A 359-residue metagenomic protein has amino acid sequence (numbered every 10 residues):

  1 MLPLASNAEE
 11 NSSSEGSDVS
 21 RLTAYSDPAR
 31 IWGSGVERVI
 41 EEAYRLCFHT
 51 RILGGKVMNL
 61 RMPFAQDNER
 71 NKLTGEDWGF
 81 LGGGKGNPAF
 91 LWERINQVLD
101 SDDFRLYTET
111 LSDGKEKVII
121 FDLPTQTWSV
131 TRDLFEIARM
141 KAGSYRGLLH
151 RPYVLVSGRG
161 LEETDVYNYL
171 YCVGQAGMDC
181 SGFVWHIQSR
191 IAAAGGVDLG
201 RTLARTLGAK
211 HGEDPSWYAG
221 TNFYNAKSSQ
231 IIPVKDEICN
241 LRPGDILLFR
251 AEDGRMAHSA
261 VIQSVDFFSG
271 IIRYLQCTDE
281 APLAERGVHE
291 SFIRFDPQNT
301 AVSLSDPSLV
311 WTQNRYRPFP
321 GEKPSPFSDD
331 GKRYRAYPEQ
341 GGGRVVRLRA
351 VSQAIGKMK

Functional and structural regions predicted by a protein language model:
L2-A5: Hydrophobic h-region of N-terminal signal peptides that target proteins for export in Gram-negative bacteria
G16-D198, I355: N-terminal capping segments
G55, D113-E116, T125-Q126, S229 (+3 more regions): Intrinsic-disorder/low-complexity loop/linker signature
S189-A194, S264-F267, P318: Short regulatory "switch" loops immediately downstream of catalytic or recognition motifs within protein catalytic
V197-G287: ...with weaker cross-activation on analogous glycine-rich loops/strands in unrelated enzymes
C277-A284, V288-K359: Low-complexity, Gly/Ser/Thr/Pro-rich intrinsically disordered linker/tail segments
